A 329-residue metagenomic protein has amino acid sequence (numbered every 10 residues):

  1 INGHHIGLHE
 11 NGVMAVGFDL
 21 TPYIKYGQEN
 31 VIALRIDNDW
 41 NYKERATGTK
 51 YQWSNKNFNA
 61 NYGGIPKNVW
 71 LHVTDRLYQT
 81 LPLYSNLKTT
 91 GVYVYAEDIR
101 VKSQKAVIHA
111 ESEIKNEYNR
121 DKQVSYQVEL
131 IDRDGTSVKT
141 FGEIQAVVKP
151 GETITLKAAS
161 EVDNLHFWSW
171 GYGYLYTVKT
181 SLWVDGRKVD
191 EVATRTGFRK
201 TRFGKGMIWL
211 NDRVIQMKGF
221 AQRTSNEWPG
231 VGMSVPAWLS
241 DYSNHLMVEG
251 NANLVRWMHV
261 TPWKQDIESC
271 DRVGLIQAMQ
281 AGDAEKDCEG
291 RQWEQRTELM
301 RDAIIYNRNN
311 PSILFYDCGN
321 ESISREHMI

Functional and structural regions predicted by a protein language model:
I1-S85, E117-Y118, R195, K264 (+2 more regions): Accessory beta-strand-rich segments of carbohydrate-active enzymes
M14-F18, I144, E152-S160: Short strand-edge motifs at loop-to-beta-strand transitions and within beta-strands of extracellular beta-rich domains
I24-E29, Y42-E44, D121, V162-T177: Short glycine/proline/serine/threonine-rich loop/turn segments at secondary-structure transition edges
G27, K105, K149-T153: Solvent-exposed, conformationally flexible loop/turn segments
R76-Y118: Surface beta-strand/loop "capping" patches
S103-A146, L156: Beta-strand-rich binding/interaction modules
K179-M247, E268: N-terminal carbohydrate-binding accessory modules
D241-H245, N253-I329: Substrate-binding/catalytic cleft of secreted carbohydrate-active enzymes, primarily glycoside hydrolases
